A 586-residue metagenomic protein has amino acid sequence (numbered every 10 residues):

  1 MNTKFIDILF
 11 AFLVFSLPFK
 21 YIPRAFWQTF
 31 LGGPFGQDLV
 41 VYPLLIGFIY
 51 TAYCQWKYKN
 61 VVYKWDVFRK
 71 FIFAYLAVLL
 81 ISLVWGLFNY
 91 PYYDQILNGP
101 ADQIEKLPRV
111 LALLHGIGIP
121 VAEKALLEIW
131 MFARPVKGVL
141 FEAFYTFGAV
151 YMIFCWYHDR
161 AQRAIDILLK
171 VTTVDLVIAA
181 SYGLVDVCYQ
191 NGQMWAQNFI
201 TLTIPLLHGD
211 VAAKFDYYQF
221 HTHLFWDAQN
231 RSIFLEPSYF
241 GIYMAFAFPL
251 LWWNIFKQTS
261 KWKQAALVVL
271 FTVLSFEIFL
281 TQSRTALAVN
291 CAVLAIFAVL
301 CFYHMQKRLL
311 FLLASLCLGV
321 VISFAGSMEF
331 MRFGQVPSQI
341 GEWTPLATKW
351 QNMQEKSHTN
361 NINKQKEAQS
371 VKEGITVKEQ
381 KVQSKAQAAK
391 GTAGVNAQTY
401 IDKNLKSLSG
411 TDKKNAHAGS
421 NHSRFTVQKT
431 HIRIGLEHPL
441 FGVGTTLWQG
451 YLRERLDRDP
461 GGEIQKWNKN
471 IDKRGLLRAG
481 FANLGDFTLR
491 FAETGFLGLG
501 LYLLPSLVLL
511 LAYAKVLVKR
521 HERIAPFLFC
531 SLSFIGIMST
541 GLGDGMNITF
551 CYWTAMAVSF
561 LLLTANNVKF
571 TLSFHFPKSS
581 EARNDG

Functional and structural regions predicted by a protein language model:
M1, P43-K59, F246-Q258, A295 (+2 more regions): Hydrophobic, aromatic-rich transmembrane alpha-helices and their immediate juxtamembrane boundary segments
M1-P91, S539: N-terminal signal-anchor transmembrane segment
L9-V14, A266-S275, F481-G485, A492-E493 (+2 more regions): Loop-to-helix entry and N-terminal half of a specific, functionally important transmembrane alpha helix in multi-pass
G36-P43, I96-C155, D166, L176: Aromatic-anchored transmembrane helix interface
P43-I49, N290-F297, Q306-L313, Y502-A512 (+1 more regions): Transmembrane alpha-helices of multi-pass inner-membrane enzymes
F88, S181, D186-M194, F302-N415 (+2 more regions): A membrane-periplasm/extracellular boundary helix in multi-pass inner-membrane enzymes that assemble envelope glycans
V139-M152, A164-A228, S232-M305, L309-L312 (+4 more regions): Alpha-helical transmembrane segments of multi-pass inner-membrane proteins
D402-K403, L408-S409, K413-E437, F441-T494: Long extracytoplasmic/lumenal interhelical loops at the membrane interface of multi-pass membrane proteins
